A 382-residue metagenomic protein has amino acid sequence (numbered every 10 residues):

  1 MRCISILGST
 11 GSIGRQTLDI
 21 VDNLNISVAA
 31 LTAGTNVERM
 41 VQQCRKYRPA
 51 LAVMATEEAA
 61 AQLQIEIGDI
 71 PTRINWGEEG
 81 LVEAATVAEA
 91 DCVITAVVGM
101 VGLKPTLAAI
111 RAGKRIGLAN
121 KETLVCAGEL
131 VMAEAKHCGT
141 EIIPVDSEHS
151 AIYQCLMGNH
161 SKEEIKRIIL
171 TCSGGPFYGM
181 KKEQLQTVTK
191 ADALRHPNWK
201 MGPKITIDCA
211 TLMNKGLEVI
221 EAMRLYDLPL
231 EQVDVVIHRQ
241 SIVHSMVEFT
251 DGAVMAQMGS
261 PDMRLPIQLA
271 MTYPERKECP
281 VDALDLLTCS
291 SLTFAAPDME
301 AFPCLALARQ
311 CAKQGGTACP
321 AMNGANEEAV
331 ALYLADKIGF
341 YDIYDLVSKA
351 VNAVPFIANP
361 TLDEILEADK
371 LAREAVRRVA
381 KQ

Functional and structural regions predicted by a protein language model:
M1-Q382: Catalytic, metal-anchored helix/loop core of enzyme active sites in primary metabolism
